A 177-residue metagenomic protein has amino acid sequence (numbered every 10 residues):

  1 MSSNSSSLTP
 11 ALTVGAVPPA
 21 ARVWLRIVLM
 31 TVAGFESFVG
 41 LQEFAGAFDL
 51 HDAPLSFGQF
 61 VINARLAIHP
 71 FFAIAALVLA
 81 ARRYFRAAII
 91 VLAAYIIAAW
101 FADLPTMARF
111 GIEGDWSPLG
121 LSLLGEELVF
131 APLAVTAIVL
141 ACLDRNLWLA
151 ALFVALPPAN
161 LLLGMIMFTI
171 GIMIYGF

Functional and structural regions predicted by a protein language model:
M1-F35: N-terminal juxtamembrane cytosolic/stromal segments of multi-pass membrane proteins
P18, R22-V23, F130-L149, M167-F168: Membrane-water interface at the C-terminal end of transmembrane alpha helices
V28-A33, R83-T106, F153-L163: Transmembrane alpha-helical segments of multi-pass membrane proteins
A33-A47: Alpha-helical transmembrane segments of multi-pass membrane proteins
H51, A99-A137: Short alpha-helical packing/oligomerization segments
F57-A73, S117-P132: Alpha-helical transmembrane segments of polytopic membrane proteins
R65-L92, P132-L140: Canonical alpha-helical transmembrane segments
L163-F177: Juxtamembrane boundary at the C-terminal end of a transmembrane helix
